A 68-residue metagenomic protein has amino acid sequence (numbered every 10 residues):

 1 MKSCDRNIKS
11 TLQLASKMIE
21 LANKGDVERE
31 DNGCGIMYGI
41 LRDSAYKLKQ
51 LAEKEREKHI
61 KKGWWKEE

Functional and structural regions predicted by a protein language model:
M1-E30, E53, E57-E67: N-terminal acidic leader/helix
N32-Y46: Short, charged, amphipathic alpha-helical segments
